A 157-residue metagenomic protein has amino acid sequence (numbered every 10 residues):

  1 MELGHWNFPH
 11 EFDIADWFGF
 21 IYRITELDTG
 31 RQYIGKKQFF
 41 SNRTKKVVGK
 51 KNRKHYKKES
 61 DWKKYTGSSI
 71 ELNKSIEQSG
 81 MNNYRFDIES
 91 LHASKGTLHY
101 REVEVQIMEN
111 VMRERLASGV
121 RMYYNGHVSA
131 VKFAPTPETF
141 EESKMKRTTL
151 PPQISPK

Functional and structural regions predicted by a protein language model:
M1-P156: Structure-specific nucleic-acid interaction/processing domains
